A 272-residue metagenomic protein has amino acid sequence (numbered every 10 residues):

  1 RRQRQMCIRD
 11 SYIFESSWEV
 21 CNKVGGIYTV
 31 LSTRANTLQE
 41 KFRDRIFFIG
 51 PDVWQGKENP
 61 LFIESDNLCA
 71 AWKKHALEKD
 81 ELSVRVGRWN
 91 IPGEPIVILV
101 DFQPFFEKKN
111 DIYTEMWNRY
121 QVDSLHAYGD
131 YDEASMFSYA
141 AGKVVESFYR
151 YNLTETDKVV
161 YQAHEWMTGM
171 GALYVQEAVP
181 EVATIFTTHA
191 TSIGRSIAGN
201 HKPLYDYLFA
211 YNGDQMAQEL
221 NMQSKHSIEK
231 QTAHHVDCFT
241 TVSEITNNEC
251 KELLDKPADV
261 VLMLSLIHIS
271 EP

Functional and structural regions predicted by a protein language model:
R1-Q5, R9-S270: Catalytic cores of nucleotide-sugar-dependent glycosyltransferases that transfer UDP/GDP/TDP-activated
